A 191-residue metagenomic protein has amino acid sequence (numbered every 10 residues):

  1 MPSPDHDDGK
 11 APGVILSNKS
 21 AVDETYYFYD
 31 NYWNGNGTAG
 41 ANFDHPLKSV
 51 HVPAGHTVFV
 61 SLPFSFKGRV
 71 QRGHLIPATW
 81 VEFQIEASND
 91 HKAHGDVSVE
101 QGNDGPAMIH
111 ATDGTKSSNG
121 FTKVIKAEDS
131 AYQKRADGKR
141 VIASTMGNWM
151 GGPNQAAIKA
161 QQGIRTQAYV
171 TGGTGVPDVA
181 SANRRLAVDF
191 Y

Functional and structural regions predicted by a protein language model:
M1-Y191: Extracellular low-complexity, O-glycosylation-prone Ser/Thr/Pro/Gly-rich "stalks" and linkers flanking catalytic
